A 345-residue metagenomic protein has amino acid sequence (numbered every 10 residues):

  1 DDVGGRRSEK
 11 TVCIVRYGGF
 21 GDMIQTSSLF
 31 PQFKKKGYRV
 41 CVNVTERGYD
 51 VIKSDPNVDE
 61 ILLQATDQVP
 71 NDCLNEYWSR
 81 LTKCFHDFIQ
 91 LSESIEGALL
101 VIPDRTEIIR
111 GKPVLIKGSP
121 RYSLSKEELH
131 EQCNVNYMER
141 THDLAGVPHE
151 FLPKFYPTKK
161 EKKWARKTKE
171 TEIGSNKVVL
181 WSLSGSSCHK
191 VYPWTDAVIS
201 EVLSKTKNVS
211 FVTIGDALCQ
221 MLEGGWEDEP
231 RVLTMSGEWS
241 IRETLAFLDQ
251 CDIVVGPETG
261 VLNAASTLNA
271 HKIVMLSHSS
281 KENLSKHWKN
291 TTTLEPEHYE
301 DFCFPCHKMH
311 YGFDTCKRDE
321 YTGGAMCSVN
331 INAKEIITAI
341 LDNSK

Functional and structural regions predicted by a protein language model:
D1-K345: Catalytic machinery of carbohydrate-active enzymes, primarily nucleotide-sugar-dependent glycosyltransferases
